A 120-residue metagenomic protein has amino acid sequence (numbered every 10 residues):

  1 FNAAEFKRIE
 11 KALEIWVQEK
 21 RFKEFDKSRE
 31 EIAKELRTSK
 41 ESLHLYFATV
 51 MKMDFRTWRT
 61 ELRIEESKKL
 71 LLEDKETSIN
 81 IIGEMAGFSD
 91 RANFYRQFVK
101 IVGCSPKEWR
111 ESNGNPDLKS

Functional and structural regions predicted by a protein language model:
F1-T77, I81, V99, N115-S120: Membrane-proximal linker segments that couple transmembrane helices to downstream signaling/catalytic modules
D74-R110: Sequence-specific DNA-binding recognition helix
